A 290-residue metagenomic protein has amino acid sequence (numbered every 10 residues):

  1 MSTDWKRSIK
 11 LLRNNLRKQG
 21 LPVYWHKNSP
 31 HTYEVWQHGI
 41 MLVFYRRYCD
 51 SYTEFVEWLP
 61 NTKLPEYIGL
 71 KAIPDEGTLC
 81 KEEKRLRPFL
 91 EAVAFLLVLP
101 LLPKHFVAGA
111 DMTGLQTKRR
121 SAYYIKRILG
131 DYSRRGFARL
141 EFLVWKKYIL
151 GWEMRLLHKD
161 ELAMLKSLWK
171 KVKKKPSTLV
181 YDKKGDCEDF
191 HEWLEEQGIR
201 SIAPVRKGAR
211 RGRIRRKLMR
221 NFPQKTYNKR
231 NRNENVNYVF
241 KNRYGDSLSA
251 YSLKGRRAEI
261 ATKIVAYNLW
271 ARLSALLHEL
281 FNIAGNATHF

Functional and structural regions predicted by a protein language model:
S2-R47: Basic, short loop/linker segments at the boundary and entry of helix-turn-helix/winged-helix-like folds
S29-W36, V43-R47, C80-K84, P88-E196 (+2 more regions): Polybasic low-complexity intrinsically disordered regions
Y52-I68: DNA-recognition alpha helix
T53, E57, K81, Y238: DNA-binding alpha-helical recognition surfaces that contact promoter or target DNA
P65-E66, L101-L102, V172, P223-K225: Short hydrophobic "helix-edge" motifs at membrane interfaces and signal-peptide entry regions
T178, K183-S249: Helix-centered, glycine/charged polyanion-binding patches within enzymatic domains that contact phosphate-containing
P223-F290: Basic, amphipathic alpha-helical segments enriched in Lys/Arg and hydrophobic/aromatic residues
